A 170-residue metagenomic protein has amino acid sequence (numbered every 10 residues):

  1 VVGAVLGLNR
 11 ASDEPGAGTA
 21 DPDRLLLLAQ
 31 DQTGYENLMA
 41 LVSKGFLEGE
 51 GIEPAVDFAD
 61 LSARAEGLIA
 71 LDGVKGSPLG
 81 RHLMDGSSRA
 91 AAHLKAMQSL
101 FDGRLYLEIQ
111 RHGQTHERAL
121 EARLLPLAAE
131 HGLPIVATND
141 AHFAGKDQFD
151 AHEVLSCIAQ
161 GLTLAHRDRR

Functional and structural regions predicted by a protein language model:
V1-R170: Phosphodiester-processing cores and adjacent nucleic acid-binding clamps
